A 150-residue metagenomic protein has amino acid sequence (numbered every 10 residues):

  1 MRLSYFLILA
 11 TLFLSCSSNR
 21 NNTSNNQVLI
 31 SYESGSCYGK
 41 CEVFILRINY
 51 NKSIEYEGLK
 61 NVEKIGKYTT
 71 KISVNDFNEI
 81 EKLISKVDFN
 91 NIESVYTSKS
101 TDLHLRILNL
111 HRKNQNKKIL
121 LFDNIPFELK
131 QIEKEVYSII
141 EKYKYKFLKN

Functional and structural regions predicted by a protein language model:
R2-I8: Sec-dependent signal peptide recognition, specifically the positively charged N-region followed immediately by
Y5, C16-Y38, V87-N150: Short, well-ordered, aromatic-rich surface patches in folded extracellular/luminal domains
Y38-E63: Post-signal-peptide N-terminal segment of Sec-exported extracytoplasmic proteins
E42, K64-K71, L129-I132: A short, polar/proline- and glycine-enriched secondary-structure boundary/capping micro-motif
F44-L46, Y68, R106: Residue-level detector of beta-strand structural context in well-folded domains
I48-K52, K71-E79, L110-N116: A short, structured loop/turn motif at beta-sheet edges
E57-N90: A short-motif feature that recognizes glycine-rich, charge-decorated loops that bind or process nucleotide phosphates
